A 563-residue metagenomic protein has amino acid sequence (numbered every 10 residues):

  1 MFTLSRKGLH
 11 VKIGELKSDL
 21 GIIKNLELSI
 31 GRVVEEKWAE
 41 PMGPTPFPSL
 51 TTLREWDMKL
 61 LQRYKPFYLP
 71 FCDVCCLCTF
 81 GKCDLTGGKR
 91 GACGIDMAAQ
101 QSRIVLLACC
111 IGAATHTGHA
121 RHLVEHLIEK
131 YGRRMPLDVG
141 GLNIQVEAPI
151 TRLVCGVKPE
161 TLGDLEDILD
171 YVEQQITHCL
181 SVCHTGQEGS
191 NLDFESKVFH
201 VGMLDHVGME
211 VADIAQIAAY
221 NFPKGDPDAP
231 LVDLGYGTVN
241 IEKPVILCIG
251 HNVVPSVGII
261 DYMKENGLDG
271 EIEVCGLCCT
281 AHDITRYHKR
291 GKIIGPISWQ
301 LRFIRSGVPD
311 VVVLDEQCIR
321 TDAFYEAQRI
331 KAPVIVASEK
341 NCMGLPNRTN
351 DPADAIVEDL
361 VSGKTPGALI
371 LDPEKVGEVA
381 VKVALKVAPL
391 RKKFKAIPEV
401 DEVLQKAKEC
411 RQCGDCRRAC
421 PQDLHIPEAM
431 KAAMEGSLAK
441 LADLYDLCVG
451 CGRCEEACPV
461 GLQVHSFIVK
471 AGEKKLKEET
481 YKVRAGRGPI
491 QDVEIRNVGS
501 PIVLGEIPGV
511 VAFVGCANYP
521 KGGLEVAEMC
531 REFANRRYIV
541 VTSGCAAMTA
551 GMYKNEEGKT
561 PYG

Functional and structural regions predicted by a protein language model:
F2-G563: Metallocofactor- and cofactor-centric catalytic cores in central/energy metabolism, strongly enriched
